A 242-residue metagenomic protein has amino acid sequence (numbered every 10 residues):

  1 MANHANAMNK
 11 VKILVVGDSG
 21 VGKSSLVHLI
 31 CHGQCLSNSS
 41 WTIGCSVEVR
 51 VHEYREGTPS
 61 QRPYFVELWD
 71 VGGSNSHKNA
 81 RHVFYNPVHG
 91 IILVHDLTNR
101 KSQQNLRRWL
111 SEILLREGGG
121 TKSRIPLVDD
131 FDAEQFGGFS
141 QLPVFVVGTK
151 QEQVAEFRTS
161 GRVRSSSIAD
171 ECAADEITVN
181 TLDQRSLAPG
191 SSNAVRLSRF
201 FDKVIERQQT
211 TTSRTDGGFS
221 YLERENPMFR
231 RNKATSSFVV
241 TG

Functional and structural regions predicted by a protein language model:
M1-T212, V240-G242: TRAFAC-class small GTPase G-domain
A7, S76, F219, E225-M228: Coiled-coil-like amphipathic alpha-helices with heptad-repeat character
K23-L26, V94, F219, E225 (+1 more regions): Generic N-terminal initiation segments characterized by hydrophobic and/or small/turn-forming residues
T210-R224: Intrinsically disordered, low-complexity regulatory segments enriched in Ser/Pro/Gln/Gly
E225-G242: Extreme C-terminal disordered tails of eukaryotic proteins encode short linear targeting/docking signals used
